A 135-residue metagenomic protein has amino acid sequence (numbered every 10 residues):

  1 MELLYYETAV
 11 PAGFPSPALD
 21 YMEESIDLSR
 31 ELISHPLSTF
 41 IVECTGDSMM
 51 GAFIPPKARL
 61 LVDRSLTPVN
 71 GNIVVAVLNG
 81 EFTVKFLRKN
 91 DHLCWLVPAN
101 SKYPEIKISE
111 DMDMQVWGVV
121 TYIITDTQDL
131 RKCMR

Functional and structural regions predicted by a protein language model:
M1-M50, E81-F82, L93, P104 (+3 more regions): Short, positionally conserved secondary-structure boundary motifs
G51-P55: A short glycine-leucine-enriched loop at secondary-structure breakpoints that most characteristically corresponds
K57-A58, N72: Structural motif
L61, P104-E105: A structural signal for the main folded, soluble domain(s) of proteins
L61-V62, V75: Hydrophobic beta-strand signal
N70-V84, R88-C94: Short, compositionally biased
W95-S101: Catalytic Cys-His active-site segments of thiol-dependent hydrolases/isopeptidases
